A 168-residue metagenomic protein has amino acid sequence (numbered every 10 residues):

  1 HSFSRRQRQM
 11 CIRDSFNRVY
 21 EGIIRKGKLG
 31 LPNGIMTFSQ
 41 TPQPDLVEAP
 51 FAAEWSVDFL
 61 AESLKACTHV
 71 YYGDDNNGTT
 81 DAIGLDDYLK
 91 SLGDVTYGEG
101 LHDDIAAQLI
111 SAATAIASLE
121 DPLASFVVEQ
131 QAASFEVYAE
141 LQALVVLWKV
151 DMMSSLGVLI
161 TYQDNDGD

Functional and structural regions predicted by a protein language model:
H1-I12: Single conserved hydrophobic/aromatic residue that forms the stacking wall/gate of nucleotide- or nucleobase-binding
S15-V19, I24: Intrinsically disordered, low-complexity polar regions and short flexible loop motifs
I24-D168: A cross-kingdom marker for long, charged
